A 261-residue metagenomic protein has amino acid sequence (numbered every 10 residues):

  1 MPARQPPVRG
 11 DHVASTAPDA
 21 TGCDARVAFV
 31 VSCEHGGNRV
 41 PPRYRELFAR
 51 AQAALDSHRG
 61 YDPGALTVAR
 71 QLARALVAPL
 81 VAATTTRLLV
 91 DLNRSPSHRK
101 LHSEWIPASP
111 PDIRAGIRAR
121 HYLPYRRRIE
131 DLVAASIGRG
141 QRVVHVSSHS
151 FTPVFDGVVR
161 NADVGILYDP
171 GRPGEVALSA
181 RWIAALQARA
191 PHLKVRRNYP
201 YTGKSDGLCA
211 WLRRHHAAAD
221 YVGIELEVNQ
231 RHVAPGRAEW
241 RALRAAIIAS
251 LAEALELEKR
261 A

Functional and structural regions predicted by a protein language model:
M1-A261: N-terminal catalytic or cofactor-binding beta/alpha core of small enzyme domains
